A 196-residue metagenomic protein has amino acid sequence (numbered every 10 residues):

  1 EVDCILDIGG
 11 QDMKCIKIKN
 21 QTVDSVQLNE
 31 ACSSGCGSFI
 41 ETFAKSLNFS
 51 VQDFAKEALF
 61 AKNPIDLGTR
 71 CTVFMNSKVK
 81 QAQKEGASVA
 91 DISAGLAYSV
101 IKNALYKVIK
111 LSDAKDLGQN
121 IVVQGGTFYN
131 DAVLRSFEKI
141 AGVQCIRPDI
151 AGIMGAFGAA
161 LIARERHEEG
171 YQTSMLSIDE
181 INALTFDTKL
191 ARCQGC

Functional and structural regions predicted by a protein language model:
E1-L6, K14-Q21, S25, S112 (+2 more regions): Conserved phosphate-binding catalytic cores of ATP/NTP-utilizing and phosphoryl-transfer enzymes
V2, A104-G118: Phosphate/pyrophosphate-binding loops at sites that engage ATP/ADP/AMP, CoA/4′-phosphopantetheine, polyphosphate
L6-G10, Q27-G35, G95-Y98, V122-T127 (+1 more regions): Active-site nucleophile and cofactor-binding loops and adjacent substrate-binding regions of central metabolic enzymes
G9-K19, R70-S77, T127-G142: Acidic-glycine-rich active-site phosphate/pyrophosphate-binding loop
K14, E165-C196: Acidic, glycine/GT-rich loop-and beta-edge segments that sit at the periphery of enzyme/chaperone cores
N20-N63, G152-G155, L161-E165: Glycine-rich phosphate-binding loop plus the immediately following alpha-helix
S77-Y106: Adenine-nucleotide phosphate-binding core of ATP-dependent small-molecule kinases
S99, S112-I140, A151-G152: Glycine-rich phosphate-binding loops at beta-strand->alpha-helix junctions
